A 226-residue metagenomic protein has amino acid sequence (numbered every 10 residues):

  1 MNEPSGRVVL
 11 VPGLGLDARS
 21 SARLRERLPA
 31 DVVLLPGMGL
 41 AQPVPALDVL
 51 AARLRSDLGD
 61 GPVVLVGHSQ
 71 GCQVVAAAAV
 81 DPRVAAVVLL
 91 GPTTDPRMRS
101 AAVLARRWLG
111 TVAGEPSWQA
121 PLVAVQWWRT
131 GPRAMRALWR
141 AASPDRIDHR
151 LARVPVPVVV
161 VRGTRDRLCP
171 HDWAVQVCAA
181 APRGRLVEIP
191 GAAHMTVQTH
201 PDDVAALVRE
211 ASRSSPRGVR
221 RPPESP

Functional and structural regions predicted by a protein language model:
N2-L40: Conserved HGGG/HGGXW glycine-rich cap/lid loop of the alpha/beta-hydrolase fold
V66-V75: Gly/Ala-rich beta-loop-alpha elbow adjacent to hydrolase catalytic centers
A76-E115: Flexible "cap/lid" loop of the alpha/beta hydrolase fold
A120-H149: Hydrophobic, aromatic-rich cap/lid helix
R153-V154, V160-R162, D166: Short beta-strand/loop motif that positions the catalytic acidic residue of the alpha/beta-hydrolase fold
V156, P170-A179: Short alpha-helix in the alpha/beta-hydrolase fold that links the catalytic acid
R165-C169, H194: Acidic catalytic loop of the alpha/beta-hydrolase fold
A192-A205: Catalytic histidine-centered segment of alpha/beta-hydrolase-like enzymes
